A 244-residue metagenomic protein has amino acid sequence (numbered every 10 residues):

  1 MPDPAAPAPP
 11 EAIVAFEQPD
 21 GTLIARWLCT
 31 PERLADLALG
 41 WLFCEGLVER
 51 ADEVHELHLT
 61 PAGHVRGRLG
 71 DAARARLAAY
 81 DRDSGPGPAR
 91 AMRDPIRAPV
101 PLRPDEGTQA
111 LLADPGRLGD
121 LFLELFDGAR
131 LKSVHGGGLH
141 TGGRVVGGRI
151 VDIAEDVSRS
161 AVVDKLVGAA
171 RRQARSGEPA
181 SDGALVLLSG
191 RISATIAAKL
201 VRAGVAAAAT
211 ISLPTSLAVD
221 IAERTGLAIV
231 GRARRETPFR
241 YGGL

Functional and structural regions predicted by a protein language model:
M1-A6, E178, G243-L244: Short, low-complexity, intrinsically disordered N-terminal peptides in bacterial proteins
M1-G147, D152-V157: Intrinsically disordered, low-complexity regions enriched in acidic/Ser/Thr/Pro/Gln residues
V145, Y241-G242: Short beta-strand-to-turn element immediately C-terminal to the catalytic PLP-Schiff-base lysine in fold type I
R159-Y241: Feature captures the catalytic cores and cofactor-binding loops of soluble hydro-lyases/lyases that act on carboxylate
